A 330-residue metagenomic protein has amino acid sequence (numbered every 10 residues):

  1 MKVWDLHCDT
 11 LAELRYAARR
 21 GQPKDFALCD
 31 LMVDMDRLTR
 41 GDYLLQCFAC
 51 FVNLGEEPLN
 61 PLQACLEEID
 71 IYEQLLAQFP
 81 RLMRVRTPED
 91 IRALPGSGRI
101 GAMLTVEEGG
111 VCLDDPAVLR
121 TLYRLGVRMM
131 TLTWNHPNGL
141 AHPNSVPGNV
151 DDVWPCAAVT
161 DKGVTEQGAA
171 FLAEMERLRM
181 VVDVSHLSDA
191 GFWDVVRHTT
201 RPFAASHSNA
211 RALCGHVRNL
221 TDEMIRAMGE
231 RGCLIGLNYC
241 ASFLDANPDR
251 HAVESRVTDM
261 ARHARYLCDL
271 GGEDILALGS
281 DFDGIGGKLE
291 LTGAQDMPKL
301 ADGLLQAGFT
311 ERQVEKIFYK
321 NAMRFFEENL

Functional and structural regions predicted by a protein language model:
K2-D5, L45, G101-T105, R128-M129 (+4 more regions): Structural preference for beta-strand elements that scaffold enzyme active sites
H7, L38, T87, G126 (+6 more regions): Conserved, mostly hydrophobic/aromatic
D9-L11, F51-N53, T87, E107-G109 (+6 more regions): Active-site beta-loop-alpha junctions enriched in small/polar residues
R19-R40, K299-A301: Short catalytic helix/loop segments, enriched in acidic residues and glycine and frequently bearing histidine
D30-M32, R37-P116, R120, L132-P137 (+2 more regions): A metal-dependent hydrolase metal-coordination microenvironment
D114-R124, N149-A204, V217-R231, T258-D274: Histidine/acidic residue-rich metal-binding segments in metalloenzymes
E176, T292-L330: Mid-to-C-terminal alpha-helical segments outside catalytic/metal-binding sites
N238-Y239, L270-A294: Short acidic/histidine-rich active-site segments
